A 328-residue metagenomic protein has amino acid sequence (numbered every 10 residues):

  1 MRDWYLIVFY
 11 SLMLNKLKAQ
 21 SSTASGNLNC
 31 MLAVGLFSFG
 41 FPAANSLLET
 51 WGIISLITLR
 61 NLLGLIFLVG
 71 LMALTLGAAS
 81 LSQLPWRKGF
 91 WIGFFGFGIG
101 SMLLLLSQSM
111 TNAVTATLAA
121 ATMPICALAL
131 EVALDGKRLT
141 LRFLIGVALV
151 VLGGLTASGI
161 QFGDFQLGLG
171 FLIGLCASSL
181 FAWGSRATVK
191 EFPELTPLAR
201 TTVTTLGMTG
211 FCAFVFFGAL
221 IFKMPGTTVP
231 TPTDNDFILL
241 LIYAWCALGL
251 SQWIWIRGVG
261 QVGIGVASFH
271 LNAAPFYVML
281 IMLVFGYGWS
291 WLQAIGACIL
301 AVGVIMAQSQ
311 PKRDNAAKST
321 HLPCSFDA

Functional and structural regions predicted by a protein language model:
R2-I57, G163-K190, F214, L280 (+1 more regions): Glycine-/small-residue-enriched transmembrane alpha-helix faces in small-molecule transporters and effluxers
N15-L17, F39, A43-S46, T50 (+5 more regions): Membrane-interface helix-cap regions at the ends of transmembrane helices in multi-pass membrane proteins
A24-N29, S55-G70, W91, F143-L152 (+5 more regions): Hydrophobic alpha-helical transmembrane segments of multi-pass integral membrane proteins, especially transporters
L36, G40-F41, V69-A120, T156 (+1 more regions): Specific transmembrane alpha-helical segments of multi-pass solute transporters/efflux pumps, especially DMT/EamA
S38, P42, F94-G98, M102 (+6 more regions): Hydrophobic/small/kink-forming positions within alpha-helical transmembrane segments of polytopic membrane proteins
L47, L56, R60, S107 (+6 more regions): Hydrophobic/aromatic residues within transmembrane alpha-helices of multi-pass small-molecule transporters
F67-T75, M123-I145, F276-I295: C-terminal transmembrane-helix exit sites in multi-pass transporters
L68, L139-G159, S178, N272 (+1 more regions): Hydrophobic transmembrane alpha-helices of multi-pass small-molecule transport proteins
